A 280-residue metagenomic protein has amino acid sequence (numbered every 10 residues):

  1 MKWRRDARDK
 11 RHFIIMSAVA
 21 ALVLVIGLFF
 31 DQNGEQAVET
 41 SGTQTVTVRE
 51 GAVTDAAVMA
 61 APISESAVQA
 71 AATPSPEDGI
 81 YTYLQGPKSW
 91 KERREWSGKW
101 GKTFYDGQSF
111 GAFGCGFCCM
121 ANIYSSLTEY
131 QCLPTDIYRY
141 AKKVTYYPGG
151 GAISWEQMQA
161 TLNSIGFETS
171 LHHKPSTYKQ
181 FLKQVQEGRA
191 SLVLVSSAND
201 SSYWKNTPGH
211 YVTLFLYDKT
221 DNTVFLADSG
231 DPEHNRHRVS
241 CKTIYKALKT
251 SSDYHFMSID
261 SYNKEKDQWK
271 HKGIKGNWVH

Functional and structural regions predicted by a protein language model:
R4, R8-P148, K270, V279: Active-site-adjacent structural segments surrounding the nucleophilic cysteine of cysteine proteases and isopeptidases
Y81, K88, R94, Y217-H280: Noncatalytic regulatory segments and standalone regulatory/sensor domains
G107-G116, E129, Y146, G150-S154 (+3 more regions): Extracytoplasmic/periplasmic, Sec-exported soluble proteins
G116-Y124, P134, Y138, W155 (+6 more regions): Extracytoplasmic/secreted envelope proteins and their assembly/folding machinery, especially bacterial periplasmic
C119, I123, L127-T128, T145 (+5 more regions): Sec/Tat-exported extracytoplasmic proteins
N122, Q131, K143-P148, P175-Y178 (+4 more regions): Solvent-exposed loop/turn segments at secondary-structure junctions within structured extracellular/periplasmic domains
C132, R139-P175: Mid-length scaffold segments of soluble, non-membrane domains
K174-F225: Active-site-adjacent substructure of cysteine-protease-like catalytic cores
